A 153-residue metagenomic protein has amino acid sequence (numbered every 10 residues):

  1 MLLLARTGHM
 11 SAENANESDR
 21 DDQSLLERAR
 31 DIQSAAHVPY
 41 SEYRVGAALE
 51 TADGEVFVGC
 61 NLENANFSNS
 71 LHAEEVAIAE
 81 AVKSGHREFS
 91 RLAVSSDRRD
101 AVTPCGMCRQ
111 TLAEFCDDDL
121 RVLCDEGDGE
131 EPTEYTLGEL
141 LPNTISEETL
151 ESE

Functional and structural regions predicted by a protein language model:
L2-L4, G8-V38, H86-E153: C-terminal binding/interaction regions
S41: Active-site segments that bind and position negatively charged phosphate/pyrophosphate groups
R44-T51: Short beta-strand scaffold segments in enzyme catalytic cores
T51-D53, D128: Short acidic-glycine loop/turn motifs at beta-strand connectors
D53-N64, E88-L92: Glycine/charged-rich beta-loop-alpha catalytic/anionic-binding loops adjacent to active sites
N61-E75: Compact, glycine-rich, soluble single-domain proteins
H72-S90: Short, solvent-exposed cationic patches
